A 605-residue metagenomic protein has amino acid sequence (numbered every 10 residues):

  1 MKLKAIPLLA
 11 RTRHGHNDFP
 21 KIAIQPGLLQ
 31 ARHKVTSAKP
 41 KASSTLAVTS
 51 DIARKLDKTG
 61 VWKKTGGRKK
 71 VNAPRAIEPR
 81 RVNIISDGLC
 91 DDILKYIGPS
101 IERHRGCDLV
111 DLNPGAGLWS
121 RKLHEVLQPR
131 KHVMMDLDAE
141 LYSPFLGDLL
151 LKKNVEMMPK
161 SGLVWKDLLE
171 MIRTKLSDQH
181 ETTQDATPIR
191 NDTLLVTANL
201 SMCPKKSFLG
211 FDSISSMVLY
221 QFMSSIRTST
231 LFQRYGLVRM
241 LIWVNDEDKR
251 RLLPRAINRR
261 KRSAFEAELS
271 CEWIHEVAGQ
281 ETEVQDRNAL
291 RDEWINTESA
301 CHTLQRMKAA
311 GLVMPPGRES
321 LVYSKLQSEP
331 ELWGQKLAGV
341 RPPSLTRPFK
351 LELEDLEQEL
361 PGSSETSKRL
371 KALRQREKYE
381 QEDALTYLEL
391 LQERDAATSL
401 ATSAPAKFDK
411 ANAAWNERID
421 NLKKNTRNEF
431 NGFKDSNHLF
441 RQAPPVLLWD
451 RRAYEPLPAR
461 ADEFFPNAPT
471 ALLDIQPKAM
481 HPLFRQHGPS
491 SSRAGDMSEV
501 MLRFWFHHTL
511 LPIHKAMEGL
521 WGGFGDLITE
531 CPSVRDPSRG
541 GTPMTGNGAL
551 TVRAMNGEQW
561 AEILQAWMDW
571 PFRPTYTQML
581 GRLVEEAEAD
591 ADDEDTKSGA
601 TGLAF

Functional and structural regions predicted by a protein language model:
A5-Q486: Catalytic cores of RNA-modifying enzymes
A38-R68, R460-A471, I475-F605: C-terminal target-recognition/interaction regions appended to catalytic cores
